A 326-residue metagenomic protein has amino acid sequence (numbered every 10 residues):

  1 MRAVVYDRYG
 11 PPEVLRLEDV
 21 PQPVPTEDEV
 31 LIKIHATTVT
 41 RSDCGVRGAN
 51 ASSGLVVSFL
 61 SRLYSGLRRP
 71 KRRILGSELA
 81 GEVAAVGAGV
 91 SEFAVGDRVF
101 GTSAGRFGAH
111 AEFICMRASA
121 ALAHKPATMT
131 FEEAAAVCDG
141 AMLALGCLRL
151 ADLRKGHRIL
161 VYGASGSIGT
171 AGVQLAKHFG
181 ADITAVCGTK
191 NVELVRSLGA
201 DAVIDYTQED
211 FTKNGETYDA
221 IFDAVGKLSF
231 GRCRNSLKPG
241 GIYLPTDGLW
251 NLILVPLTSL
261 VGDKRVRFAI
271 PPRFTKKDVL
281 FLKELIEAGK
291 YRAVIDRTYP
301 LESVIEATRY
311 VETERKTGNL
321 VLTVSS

Functional and structural regions predicted by a protein language model:
P21-T38, S52-R106: Glycine-rich beta-strand-centered segment in the early N-terminal region that forms part of a ligand/cofactor-binding
S53, G105-A118: A structural motif shared across PLP-dependent enzymes of the aminotransferase-like
V95, A134-D205: Mid-domain Rossmann-like dinucleotide-binding core that forms the NAD(H)/NADP(H) cofactor-binding site
R98, R158, G241-I242: Short glycine-centered segments of the SAM/dcSAM-binding site in methyltransferase folds
F100, I204, I221-F222, L244: N-terminal Rossmann-like NAD(P) cofactor-binding module of classical short-chain dehydrogenase/reductase
T212-A220: A short acidic, Gly/Pro-enriched loop at the edge of an enzyme's catalytic core that lines a small-molecule cofactor
A224-Y291, T323-S326: Glycine-rich phosphate-binding loop and adjacent beta-alpha segment of Rossmann(oid) nucleotide-cofactor-binding
K290-V294, E306-S326: C-terminal capping/lid region of NAD(P)-dependent oxidoreductase domains
